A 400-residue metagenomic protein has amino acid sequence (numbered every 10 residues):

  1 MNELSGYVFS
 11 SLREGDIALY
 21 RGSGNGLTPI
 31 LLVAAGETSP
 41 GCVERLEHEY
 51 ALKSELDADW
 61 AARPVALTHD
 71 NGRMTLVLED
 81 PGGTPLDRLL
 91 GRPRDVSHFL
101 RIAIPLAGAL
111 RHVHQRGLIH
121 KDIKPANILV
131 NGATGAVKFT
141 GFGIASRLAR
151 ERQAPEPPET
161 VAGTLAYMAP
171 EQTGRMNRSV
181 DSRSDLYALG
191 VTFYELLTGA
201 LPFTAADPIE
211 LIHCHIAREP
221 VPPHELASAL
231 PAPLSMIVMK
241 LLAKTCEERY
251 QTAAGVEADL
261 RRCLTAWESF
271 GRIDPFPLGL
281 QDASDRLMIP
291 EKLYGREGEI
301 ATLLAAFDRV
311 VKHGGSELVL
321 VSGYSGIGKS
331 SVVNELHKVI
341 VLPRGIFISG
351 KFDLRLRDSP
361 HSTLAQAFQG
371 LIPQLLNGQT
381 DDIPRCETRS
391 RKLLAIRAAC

Functional and structural regions predicted by a protein language model:
P40-E55: AlphaC helix of the eukaryotic protein kinase fold
D57-A66: Conserved HxN/HPN-centered segment at the entrance to the catalytic loop of eukaryotic protein kinase-like domains
D59, E210, A229-P231, S235-M236 (+1 more regions): Key residue(s) within conserved catalytic/signature motifs
N71-P85: Conserved short submotifs of the Hanks-type protein kinase catalytic core that shape the nucleotide-binding pocket
I102-A103: Activation segment signature within eukaryotic-like protein kinase domains
G108-L118: Protein kinase catalytic-loop region centered on the HRD/HxD motif
T164-S269, S322: C-terminal lobe helix-coil module of Hanks-type protein kinase domains
